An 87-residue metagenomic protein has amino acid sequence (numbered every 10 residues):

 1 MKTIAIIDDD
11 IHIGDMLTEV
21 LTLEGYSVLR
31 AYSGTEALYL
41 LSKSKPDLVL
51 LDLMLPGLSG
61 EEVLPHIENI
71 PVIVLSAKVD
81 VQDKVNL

Functional and structural regions predicted by a protein language model:
D8, L55: Conserved acidic carboxylate
G14, P56, P65, D80: The feature encodes the CheY-like receiver
D15-L23: Charged docking surfaces used in two-component/phosphorelay signaling
R30-L48: Acidic, metal-coordinating helix/loop segments flanking the phosphotransfer/catalytic sites of two-component signaling
S33, S59-E62: Acidic catalytic/metal-coordinating carboxylates
L41, L50, E61-L64: Hydrophobic alpha-helical motif in two-component signaling modules
D52, S76: Active-site residues of response regulator receiver
E62, V79-L87: Alpha4 helix (beta4-alpha4-beta5 surface) of REC/receiver domains from two-component response regulators
